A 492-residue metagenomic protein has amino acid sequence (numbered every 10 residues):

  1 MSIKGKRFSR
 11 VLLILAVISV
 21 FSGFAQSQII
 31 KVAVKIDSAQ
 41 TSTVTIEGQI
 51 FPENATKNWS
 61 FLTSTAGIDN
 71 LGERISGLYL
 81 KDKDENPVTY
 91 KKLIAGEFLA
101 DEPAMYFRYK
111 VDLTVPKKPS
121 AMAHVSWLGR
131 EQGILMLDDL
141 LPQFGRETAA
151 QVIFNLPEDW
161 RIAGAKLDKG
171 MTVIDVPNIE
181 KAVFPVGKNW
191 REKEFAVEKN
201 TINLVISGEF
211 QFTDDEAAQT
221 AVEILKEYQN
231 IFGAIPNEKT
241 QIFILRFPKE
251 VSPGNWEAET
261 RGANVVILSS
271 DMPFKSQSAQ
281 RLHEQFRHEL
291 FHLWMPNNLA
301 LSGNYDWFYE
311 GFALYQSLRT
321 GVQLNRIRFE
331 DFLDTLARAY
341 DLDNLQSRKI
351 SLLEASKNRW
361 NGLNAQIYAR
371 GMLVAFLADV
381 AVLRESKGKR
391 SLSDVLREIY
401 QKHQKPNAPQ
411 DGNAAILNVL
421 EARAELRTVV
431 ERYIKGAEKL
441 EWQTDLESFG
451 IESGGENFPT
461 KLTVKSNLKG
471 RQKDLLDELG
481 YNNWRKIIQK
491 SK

Functional and structural regions predicted by a protein language model:
I3, Q28-I36, E47, R74 (+1 more regions): Beta/coil-rich, acidic/histidine-enriched accessory regions frequently appended to metallopeptidases
V11-S22: Bacterial N-terminal signal peptides
Q26-T65: Early extracytoplasmic/domain-onset interaction patches
I36-D37, A66-V125: A surface-exposed beta-strand-loop module
G48, R191-Y305: Juxtacatalytic substrate-recognition/specificity segment
L62-T65, R108-N189: Extended, low-hydrophobicity, Ser/Thr/Pro/Gly-biased non-transmembrane segments
L71-R74, D139, E147-L167, V176-P177 (+2 more regions): Zn2+-dependent metallopeptidase catalytic core
L301-L373, E385, R397, Q401-P406: Acidic/His/Gly-enriched intrinsically disordered linker/tail segments that often contain short helix/coil "MoRF-like"
